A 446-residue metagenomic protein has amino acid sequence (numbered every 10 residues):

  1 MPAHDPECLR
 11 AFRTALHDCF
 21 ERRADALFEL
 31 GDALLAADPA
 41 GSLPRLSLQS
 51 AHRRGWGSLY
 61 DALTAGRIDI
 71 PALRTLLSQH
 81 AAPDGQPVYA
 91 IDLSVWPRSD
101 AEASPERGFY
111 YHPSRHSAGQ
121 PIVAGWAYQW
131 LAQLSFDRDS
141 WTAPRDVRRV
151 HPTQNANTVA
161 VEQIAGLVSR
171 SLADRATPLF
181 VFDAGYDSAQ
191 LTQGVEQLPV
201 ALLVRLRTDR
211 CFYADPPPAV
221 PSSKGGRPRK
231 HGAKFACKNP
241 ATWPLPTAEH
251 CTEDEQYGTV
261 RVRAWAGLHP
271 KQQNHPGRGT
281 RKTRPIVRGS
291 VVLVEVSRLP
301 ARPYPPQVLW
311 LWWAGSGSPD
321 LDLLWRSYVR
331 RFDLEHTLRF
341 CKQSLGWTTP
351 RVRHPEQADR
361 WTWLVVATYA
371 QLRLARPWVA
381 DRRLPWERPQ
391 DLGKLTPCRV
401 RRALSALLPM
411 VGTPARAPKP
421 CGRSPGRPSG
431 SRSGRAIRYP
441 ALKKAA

Functional and structural regions predicted by a protein language model:
M1-A15, F20-R23, D32, P39 (+2 more regions): Single, function-defining residue in the core of a domain
A15, C19-R23, L34, D38-A101 (+3 more regions): Electropositive nucleic-acid engagement tracts
F28-L30: Eukaryotic low-complexity, mixed-charge intrinsically disordered interaction/regulatory segments enriched in acidic
A36, Q49, S117-P121, Q154: Short gly/ser-rich anion-binding loops that grip negatively charged ligand groups
L46, L131, A367: A residue-level signal for conserved active-site and pocket-lining positions in enzyme catalytic cores
A62-D139, P144, N274-K282: Active-site-proximal, Lys/Arg-enriched surface segment that forms a nucleic-acid-binding/basic interface patch
